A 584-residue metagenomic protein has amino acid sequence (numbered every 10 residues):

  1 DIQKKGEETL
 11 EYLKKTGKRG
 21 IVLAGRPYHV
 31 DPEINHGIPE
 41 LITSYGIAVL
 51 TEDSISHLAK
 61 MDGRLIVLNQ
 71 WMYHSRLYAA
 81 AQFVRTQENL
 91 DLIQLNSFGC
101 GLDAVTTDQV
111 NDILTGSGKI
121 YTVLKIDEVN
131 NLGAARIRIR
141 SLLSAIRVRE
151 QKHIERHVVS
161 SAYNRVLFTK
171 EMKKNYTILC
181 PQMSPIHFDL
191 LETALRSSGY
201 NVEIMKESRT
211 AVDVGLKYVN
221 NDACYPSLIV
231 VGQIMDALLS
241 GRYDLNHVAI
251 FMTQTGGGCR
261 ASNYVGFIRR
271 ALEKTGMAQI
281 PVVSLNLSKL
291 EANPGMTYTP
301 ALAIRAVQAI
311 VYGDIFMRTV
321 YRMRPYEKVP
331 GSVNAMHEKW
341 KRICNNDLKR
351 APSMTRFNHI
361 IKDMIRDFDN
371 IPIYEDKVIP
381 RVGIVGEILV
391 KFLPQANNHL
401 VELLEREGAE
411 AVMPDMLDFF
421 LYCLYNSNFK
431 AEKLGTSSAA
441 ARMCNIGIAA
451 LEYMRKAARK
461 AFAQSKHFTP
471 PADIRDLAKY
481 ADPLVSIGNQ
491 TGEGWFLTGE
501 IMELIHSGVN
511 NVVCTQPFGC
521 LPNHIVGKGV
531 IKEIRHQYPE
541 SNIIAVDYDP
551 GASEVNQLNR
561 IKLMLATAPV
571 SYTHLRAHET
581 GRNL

Functional and structural regions predicted by a protein language model:
D1-R576: An N-terminal assembly and electron-transfer interface module characteristic of large anaerobic redox and radical
H574, G581-L584: Single conserved hydrophobic/aromatic residue that forms the stacking wall/gate of nucleotide- or nucleobase-binding
